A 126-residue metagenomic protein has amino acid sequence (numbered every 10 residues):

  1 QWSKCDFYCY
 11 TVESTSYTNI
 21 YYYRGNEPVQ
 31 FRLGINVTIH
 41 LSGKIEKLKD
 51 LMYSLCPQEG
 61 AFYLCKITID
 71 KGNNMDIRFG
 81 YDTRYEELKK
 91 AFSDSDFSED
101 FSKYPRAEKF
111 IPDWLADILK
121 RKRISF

Functional and structural regions predicted by a protein language model:
Q1-P28: N-terminal "first-domain core" detector
Q1-W2, G60-F62, W114: Tryptophan-centered motif/residue detector
N19, N26, N36, N73-N74: Detector for Asparagine
Y21, R32-N36, R78-Y81: Short amphipathic beta-strand/extended segments with alternating polar/hydrophobic composition
N26-S42: Short N-terminal edge-element motif at the start of the domain
I39-D96: Amphipathic protein-protein interaction modules
N74-F126: Acidic, proline/glycine-rich low-complexity IDRs
